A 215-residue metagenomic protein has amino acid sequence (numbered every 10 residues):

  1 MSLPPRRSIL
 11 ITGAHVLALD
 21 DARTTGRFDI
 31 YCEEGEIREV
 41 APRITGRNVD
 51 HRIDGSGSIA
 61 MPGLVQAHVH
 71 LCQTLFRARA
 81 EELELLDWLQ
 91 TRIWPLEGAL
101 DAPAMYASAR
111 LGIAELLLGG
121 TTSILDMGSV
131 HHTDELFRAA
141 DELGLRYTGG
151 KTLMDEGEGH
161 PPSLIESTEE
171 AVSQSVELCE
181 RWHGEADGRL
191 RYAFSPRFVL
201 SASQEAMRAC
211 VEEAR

Functional and structural regions predicted by a protein language model:
M1-N48, S58-I59: N-terminal metal-binding scaffold of metallo-dependent hydrolase/deaminase domains
R6-T12, G46-W88, R110-L118: Replace "His-x-His-based motif
A14, I30, G35, G57 (+5 more regions): Divalent metal-coordination and catalytic microenvironments
L75-A107, K151-E169: Active-site gating loops and adjacent loop-to-helix segments of metal-dependent hydrolytic enzymes
L100, A104, L118-S129: A short, small-residue-rich loop immediately preceding and capping a beta-strand
D101-I113, H132-T133, A171-S175: Short, acidic/polar
E115-I124, G188-A193: Short, surface-exposed connector motifs at secondary-structure boundaries
E135-R215: Metal-coordinating catalytic core of metallo-dependent amide/deamination hydrolases
